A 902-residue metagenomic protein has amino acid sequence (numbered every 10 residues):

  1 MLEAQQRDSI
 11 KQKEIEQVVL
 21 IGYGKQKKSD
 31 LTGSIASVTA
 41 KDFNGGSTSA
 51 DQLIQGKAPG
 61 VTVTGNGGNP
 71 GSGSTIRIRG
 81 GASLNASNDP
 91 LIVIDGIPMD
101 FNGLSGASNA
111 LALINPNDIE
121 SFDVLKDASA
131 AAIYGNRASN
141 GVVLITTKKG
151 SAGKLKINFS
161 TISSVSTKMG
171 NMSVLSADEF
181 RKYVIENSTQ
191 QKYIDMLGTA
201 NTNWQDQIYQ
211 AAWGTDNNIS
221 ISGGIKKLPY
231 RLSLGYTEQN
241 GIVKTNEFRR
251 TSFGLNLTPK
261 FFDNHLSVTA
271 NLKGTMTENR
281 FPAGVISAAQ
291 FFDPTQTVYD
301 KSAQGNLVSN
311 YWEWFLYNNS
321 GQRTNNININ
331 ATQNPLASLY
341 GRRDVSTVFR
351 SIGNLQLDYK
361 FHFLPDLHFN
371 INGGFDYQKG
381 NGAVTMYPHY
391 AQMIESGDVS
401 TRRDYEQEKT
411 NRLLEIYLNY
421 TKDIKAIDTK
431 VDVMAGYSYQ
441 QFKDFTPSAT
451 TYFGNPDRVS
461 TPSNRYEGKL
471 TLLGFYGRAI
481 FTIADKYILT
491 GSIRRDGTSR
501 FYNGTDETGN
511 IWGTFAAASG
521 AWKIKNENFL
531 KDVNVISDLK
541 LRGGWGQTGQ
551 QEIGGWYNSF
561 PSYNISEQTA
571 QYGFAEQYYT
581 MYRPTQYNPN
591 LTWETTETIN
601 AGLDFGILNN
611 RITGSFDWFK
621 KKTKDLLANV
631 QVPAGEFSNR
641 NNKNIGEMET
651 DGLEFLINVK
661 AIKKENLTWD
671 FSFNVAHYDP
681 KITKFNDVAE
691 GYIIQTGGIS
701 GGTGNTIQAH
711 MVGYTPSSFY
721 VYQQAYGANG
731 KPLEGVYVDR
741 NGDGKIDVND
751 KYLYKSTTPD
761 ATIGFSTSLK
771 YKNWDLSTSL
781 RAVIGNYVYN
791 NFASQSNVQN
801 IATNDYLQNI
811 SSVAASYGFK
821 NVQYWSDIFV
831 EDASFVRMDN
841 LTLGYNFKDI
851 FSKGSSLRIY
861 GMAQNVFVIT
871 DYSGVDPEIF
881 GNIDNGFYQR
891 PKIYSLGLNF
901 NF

Functional and structural regions predicted by a protein language model:
M1-T275, T324-I327, I352-G353, W593 (+4 more regions): Short, small/polar-rich motifs associated with maturation and membrane association, primarily at protein termini
K11, I15-Q17, D89, Q191 (+12 more regions): Extracellular/periplasmic, surface-exposed regions of secreted and cell-surface proteins
L31-S34, N102-G106, I242-K244, A383-T385 (+4 more regions): Short acidic, glycine/proline-rich loop/turn micro-motifs
P98-M99, H265, L307, R323 (+5 more regions): Short, solvent-exposed loop/turn motifs
N158-T199, G555-N558, K643, K660-T757 (+1 more regions): Conserved small-residue
S173-L175, N370, M386-Y387, T450 (+3 more regions): Short Gly/aromatic-enriched secondary-structure transition segments
R740-K745, L776-D839: C-terminal beta-barrel architecture of Gram-negative outer-membrane proteins
S756-V788: Glycine-rich, aromatic-lined ligand/substrate-binding cores of catalytic and carbohydrate-binding domains
